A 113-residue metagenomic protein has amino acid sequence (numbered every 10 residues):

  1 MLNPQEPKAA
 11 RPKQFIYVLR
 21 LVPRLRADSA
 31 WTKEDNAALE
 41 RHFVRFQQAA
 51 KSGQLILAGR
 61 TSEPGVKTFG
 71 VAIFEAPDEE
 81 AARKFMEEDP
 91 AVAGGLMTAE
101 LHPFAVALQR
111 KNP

Functional and structural regions predicted by a protein language model:
M1-P113: Conserved, structured core segments of small domains
